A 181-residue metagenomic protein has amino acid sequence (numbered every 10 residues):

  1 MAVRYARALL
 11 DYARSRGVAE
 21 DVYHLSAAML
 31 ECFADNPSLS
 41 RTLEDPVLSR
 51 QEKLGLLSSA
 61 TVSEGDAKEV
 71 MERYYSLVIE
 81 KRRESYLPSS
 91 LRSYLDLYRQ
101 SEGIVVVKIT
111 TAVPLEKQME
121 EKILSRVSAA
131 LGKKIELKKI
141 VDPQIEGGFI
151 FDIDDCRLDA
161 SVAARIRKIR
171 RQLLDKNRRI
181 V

Functional and structural regions predicted by a protein language model:
M1-V181: Elongated, mostly alpha-helical coiled-coil "stalk/stator" tethers of large membrane protein machines
